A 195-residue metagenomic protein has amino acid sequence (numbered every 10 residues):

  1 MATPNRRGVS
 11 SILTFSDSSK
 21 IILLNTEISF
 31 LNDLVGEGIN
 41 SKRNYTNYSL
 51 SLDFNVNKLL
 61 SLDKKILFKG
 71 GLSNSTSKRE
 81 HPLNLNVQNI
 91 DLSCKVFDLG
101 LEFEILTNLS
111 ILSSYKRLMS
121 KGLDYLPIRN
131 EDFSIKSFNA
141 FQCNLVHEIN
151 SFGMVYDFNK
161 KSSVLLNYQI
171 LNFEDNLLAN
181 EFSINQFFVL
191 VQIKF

Functional and structural regions predicted by a protein language model:
M1-F195: Exposed, low-structure sequence patches enriched in small/polar residues
